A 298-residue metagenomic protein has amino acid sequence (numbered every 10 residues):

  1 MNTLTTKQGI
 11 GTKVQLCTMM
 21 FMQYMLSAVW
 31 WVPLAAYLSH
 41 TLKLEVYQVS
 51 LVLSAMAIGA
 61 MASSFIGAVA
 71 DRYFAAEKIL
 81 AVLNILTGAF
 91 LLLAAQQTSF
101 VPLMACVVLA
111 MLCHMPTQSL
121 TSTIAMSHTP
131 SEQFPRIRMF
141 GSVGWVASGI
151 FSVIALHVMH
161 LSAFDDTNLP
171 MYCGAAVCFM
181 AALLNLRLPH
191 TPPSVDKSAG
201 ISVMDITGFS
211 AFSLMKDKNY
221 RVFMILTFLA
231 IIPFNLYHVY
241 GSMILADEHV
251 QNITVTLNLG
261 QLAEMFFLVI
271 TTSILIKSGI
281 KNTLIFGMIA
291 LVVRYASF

Functional and structural regions predicted by a protein language model:
M1-I10, L188-L226: Juxtamembrane intracellular "pre-TM" segments in multi-pass secondary transporters
L4-A57, N219-N258: Helix-loop boundary and gating motifs at the non-cytosolic
F21, F90, F100-Q118, F228 (+1 more regions): Hydrophobic core of transmembrane alpha-helices in multi-pass small-molecule transporters, especially MFS/SLC-type
L51-A70, N258-I270: Central cavity-lining transmembrane alpha-helices of secondary-active solute carriers, predominantly the Major
M61-T98: Conserved MFS/SLC helix-loop-helix module at the cytosolic interface between two early adjacent transmembrane helices
K78-L92, N282-S297: Structural signature of the two symmetry-related core transmembrane helices
C106-G141: Cytoplasmic helix-loop-helix junction between adjacent transmembrane helices in 12-TM secondary transporters
S152, A175-D196: C-terminal membrane-cytosol helix-exit motif in multi-pass small-molecule transporters
